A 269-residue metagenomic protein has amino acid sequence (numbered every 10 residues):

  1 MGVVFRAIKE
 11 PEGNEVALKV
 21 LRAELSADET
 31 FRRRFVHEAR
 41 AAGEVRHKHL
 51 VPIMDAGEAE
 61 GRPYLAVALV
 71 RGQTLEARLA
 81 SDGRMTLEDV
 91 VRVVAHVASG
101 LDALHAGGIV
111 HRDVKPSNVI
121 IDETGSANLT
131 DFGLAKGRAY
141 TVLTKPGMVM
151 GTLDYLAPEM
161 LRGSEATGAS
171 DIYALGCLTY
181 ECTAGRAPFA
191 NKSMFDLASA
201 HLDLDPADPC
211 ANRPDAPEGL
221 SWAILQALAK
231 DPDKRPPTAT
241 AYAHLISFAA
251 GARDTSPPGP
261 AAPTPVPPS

Functional and structural regions predicted by a protein language model:
V3: Conserved N-lobe ATP-binding subsite of Hanks-type protein kinase domains, especially the beta3 VAIK lysine
I8-E15: Conserved N-lobe loop of protein kinases adjacent to the ATP-binding glycine-rich P-loop
R22-E44: AlphaC helix of the eukaryotic protein kinase fold
A56: Activation-segment/catalytic-loop signature of the eukaryotic protein kinase fold
E60-T74, R78: Conserved short submotifs of the Hanks-type protein kinase catalytic core that shape the nucleotide-binding pocket
V93-V94: Activation segment signature within eukaryotic-like protein kinase domains
V97-I109: Protein kinase catalytic-loop region centered on the HRD/HxD motif
D154-D254: C-terminal lobe helix-coil module of Hanks-type protein kinase domains
